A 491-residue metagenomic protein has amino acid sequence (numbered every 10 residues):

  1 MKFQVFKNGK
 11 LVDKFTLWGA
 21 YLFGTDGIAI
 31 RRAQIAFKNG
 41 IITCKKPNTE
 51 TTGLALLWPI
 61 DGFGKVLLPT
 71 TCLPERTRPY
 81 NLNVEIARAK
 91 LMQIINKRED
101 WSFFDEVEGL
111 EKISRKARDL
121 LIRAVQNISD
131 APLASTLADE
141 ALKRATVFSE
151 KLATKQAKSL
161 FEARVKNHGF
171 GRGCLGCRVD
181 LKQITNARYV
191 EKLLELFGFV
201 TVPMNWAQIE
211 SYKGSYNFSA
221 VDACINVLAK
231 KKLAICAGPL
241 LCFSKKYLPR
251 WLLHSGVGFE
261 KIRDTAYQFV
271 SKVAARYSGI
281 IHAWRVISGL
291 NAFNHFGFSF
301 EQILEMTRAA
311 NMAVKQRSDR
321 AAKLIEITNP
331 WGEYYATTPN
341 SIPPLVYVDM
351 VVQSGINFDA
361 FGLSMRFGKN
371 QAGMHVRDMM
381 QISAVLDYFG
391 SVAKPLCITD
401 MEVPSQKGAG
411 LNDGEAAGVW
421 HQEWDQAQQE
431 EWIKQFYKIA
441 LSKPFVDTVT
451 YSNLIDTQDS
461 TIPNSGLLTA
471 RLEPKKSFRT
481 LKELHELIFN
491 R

Functional and structural regions predicted by a protein language model:
K2-F3, N8-Y21, Q34, L56-I122: Amphipathic, heptad-repeat alpha-helical segments
R123-K182, Y189-K192: Long amphipathic alpha-helical scaffold segments
G171-V179, F197-V202, L233-L240, H282-V286 (+4 more regions): Hydrophobic faces of well-ordered beta-strands that scaffold small-molecule active sites in alpha/beta enzyme cores
D180-L194, R263-A274, T338-V351, Q428-I439: Short, acidic/polar
A187-F197, S219-A234, A274-G279, K315-S318 (+3 more regions): Acidic (Asp/Glu)-rich catalytic clusters
E195, F199-S211, D222-G332, S405-A409: Substrate-binding cleft and catalytic face of glycoside hydrolase catalytic domains, especially the flexible beta-alpha
R276-G279, R285, L290-A309, A313 (+4 more regions): Aromatic-rich peripheral "rim/lid" segments of glycoside hydrolase catalytic domains that contact and position glycan
N329-G362, G410-D413, I455-S460: Substrate-binding cleft/loops of secretory-pathway carbohydrate-active enzymes
